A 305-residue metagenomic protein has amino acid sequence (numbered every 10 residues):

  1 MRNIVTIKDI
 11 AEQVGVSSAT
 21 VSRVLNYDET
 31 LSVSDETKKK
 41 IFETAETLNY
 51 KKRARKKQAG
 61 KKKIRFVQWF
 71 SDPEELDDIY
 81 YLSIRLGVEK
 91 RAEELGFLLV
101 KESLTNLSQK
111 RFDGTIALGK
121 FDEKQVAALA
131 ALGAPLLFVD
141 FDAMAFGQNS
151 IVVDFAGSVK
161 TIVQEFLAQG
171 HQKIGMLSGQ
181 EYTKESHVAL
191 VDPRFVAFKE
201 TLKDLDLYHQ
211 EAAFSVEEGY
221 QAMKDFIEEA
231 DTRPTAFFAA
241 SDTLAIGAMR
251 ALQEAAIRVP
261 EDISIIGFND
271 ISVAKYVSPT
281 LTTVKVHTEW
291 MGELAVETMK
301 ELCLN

Functional and structural regions predicted by a protein language model:
M1-A59: N-terminal helix-turn-helix DNA-binding module of bacterial transcription factors
R2, K61-Q164, A168, F226-E228 (+2 more regions): Alpha-helical recognition/docking segments in bacterial nutrient-uptake and carbohydrate-utilization systems
S17, D113, Q172-I174, T235: Short acidic/polar active-site loop segments enriched in Thr and Asp
S22, Q58-E75, K173-E181: Short beta-strand segments enriched in small/hydrophobic residues
T44, G87, R91, P193-D204 (+1 more regions): Alpha-helical structural signal in soluble globular domains
D72-Y81, S103-L104, I151-T161, L177-K224 (+3 more regions): Hinge/beta->alpha junction and helix N-cap segments in small-molecule ligand-binding domains
E228-N305: Flexible loop/turn connectors
